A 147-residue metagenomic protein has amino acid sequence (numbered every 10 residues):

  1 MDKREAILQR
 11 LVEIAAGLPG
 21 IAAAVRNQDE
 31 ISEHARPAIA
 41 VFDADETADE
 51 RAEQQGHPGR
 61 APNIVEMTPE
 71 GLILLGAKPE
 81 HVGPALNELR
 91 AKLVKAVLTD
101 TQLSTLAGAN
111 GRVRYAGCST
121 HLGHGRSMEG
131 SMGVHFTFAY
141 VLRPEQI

Functional and structural regions predicted by a protein language model:
M1-R36, D45-I147: Charged, amphipathic alpha-helical segments and their flanking helix caps
V41: Two-metal-ion RNase H-like nuclease active-site motif
